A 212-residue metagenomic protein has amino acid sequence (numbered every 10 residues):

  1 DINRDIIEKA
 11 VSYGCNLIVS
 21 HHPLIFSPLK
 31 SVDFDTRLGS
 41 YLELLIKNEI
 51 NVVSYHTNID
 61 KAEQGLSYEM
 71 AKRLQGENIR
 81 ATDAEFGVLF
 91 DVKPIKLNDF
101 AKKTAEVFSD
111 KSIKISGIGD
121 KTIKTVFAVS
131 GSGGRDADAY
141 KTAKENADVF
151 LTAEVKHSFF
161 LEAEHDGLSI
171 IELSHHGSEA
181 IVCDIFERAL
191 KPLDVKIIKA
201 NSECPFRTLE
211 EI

Functional and structural regions predicted by a protein language model:
D1-I212: Active-site catalytic microenvironments in core metabolic enzymes, especially phosphate/sugar-handling
